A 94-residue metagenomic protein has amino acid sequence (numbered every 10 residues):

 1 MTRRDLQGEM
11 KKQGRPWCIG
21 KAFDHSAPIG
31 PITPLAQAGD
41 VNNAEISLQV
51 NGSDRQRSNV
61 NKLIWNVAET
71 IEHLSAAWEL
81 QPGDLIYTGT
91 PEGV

Functional and structural regions predicted by a protein language model:
M1-Q81, L85, G93-V94: Catalytic-core "active-site belt" of small-molecule-metabolizing enzymes, emphasizing His/Asp/Glu-rich regions
